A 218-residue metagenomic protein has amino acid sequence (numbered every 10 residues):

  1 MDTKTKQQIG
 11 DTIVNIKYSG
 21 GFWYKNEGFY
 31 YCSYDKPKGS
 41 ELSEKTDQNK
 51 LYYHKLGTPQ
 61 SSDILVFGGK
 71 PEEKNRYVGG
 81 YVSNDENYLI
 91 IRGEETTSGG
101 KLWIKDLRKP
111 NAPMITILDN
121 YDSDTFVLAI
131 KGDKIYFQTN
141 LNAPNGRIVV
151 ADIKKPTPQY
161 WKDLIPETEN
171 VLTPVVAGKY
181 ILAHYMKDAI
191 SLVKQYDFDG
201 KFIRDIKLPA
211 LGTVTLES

Functional and structural regions predicted by a protein language model:
M1-S218: Peripheral, non-catalytic segments that deliver or gate enzyme domains
